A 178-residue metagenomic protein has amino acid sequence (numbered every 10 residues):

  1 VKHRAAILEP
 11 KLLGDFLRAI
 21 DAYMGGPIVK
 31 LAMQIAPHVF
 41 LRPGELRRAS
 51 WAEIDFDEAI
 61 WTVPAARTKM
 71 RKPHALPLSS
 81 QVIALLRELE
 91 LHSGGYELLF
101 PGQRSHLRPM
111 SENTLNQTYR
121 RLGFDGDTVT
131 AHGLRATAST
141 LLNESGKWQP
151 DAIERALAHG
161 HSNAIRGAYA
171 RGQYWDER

Functional and structural regions predicted by a protein language model:
V1-A49, D57, T68-P73, H92-G94 (+2 more regions): Basic, Lys/Arg- and aromatic-enriched nucleic-acid-binding interface segment
A6-D15, E58, R67, P77-D127 (+3 more regions): Active-site/catalytic core of tyrosine-dependent DNA strand-transfer enzymes
I7, T62-R71, I83, K147 (+1 more regions): Catalytic-site neighborhood detector that most strongly recognizes the C-terminal catalytic loop/helix of tyrosine
L8, Q34-E45, T114, G133-G160: C-terminal catalytic core of tyrosine-transesterase DNA break-rejoin enzymes
A22, R121, R155-H159: Glycine-rich, acidic and aromatic/proline-enriched surface loops and short helix-turn segments that act as binding
A49, T118, A156, A168: Residues in the recognition helix of alpha-helical DNA-binding motifs
I54, F100, Y169: Short clusters of hydrophobic/aromatic residues that line enzyme substrate/ligand-binding pockets
